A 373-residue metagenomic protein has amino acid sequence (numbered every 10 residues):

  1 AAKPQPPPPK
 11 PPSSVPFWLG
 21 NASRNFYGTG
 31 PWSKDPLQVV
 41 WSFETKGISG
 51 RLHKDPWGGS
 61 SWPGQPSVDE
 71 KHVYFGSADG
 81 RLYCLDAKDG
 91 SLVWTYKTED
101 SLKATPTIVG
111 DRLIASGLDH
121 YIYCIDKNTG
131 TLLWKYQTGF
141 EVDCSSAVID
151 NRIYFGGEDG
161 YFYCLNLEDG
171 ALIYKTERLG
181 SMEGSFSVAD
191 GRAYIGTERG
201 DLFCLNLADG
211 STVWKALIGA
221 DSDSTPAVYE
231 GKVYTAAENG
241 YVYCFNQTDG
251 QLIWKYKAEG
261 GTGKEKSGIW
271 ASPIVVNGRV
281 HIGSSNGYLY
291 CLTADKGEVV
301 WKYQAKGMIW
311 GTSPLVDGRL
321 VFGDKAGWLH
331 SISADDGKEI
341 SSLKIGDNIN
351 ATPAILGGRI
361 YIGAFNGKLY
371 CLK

Functional and structural regions predicted by a protein language model:
Q5-G47: Blade/loop signatures of beta-propeller domains
P9-P12, S42-S67, W94-V109, L118 (+11 more regions): Extracytoplasmic beta-rich repeat domains
A22-R24, R81, Y121, Y161 (+2 more regions): Short glycine/acidic-enriched loop and turn motifs that connect beta-strands
A78-A87: Beta-propeller domains
D86-D89, D126-G130, N166-G170, N206-G210 (+4 more regions): Short loop/turn segments that connect beta-strands within beta-propeller blades
